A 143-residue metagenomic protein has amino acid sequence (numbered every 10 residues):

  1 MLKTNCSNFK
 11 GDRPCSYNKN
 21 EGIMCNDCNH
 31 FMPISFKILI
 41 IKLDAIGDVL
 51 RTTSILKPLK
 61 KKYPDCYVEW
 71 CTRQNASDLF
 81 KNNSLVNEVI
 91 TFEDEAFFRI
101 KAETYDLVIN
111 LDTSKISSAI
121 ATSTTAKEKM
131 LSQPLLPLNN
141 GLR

Functional and structural regions predicted by a protein language model:
M1-R143: Catalytic machinery of carbohydrate-active enzymes, primarily nucleotide-sugar-dependent glycosyltransferases
